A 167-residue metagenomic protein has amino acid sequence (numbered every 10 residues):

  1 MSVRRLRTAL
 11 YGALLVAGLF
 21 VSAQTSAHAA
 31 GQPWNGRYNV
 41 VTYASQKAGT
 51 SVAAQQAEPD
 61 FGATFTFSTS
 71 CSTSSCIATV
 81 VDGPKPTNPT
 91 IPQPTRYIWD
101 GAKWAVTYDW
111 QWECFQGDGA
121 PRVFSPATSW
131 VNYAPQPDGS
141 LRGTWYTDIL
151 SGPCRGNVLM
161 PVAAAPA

Functional and structural regions predicted by a protein language model:
M1-A29: Secretory targeting and sorting signals
R7, G31, F61-A63: Mixed-charge, low-complexity intrinsically disordered regions
A30-Q55, L141-W145: Tryptophan-anchored aromatic micro-motifs
A30-R37, S68-S75, Y97-W104, N132-L141 (+1 more regions): A short, structured loop/turn motif at beta-sheet edges
S45-Q55, C114-P121, I149-N157: Flexible, membrane-facing loop/turn or short amphipathic-helix motifs that contact lipid bilayers or gate lipid-binding
Q56-A127: Predominantly extracellular/secreted and cell-surface proteins with exposed, flexible low-complexity segments
V123-L150: Internal, hydrophobic beta-strand segments that form the core of beta-sheet-rich folds
S140-A167: Edge beta-strand at a domain terminus
